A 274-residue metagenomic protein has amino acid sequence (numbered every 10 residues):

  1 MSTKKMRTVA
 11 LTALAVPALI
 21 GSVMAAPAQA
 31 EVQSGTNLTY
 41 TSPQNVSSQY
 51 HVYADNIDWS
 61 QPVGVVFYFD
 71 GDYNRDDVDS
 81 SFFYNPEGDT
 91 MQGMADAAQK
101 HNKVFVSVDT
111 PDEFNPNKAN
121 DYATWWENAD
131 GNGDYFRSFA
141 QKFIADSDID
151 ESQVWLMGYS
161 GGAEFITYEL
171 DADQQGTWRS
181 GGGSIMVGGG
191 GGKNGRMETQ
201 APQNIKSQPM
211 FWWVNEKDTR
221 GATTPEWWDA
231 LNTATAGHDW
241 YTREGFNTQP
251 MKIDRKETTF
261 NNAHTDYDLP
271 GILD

Functional and structural regions predicted by a protein language model:
M1-A30: Secretory targeting and sorting signals
A25-V65, N128, A236-D239, R243-Q249: A domain-start/cap signature at the N-terminus of enzymes
H51, G64-F69, K103-D109, Q153-G158 (+5 more regions): Structural recognition of the beta-strand scaffold that forms the well-ordered cores of secreted hydrolase catalytic
N56-Q61, A119-G161: Gly/Ser-rich "nucleophile elbow"/oxyanion-hole loop immediately N-terminal to the catalytic nucleophile in hydrolases
V63-V65, F69-R137: Active-site machinery of serine-nucleophile hydrolases
F69-D77, I144, Y159, L170 (+2 more regions): Cell-envelope and extracellular/periplasmic
A145-N204: Primarily recognizes the serine-hydrolase "nucleophile elbow" in alpha/beta-hydrolase and SGNH/GDSL folds
F211-A222, L231-D274: C-terminal catalytic histidine-bearing segment of alpha/beta-hydrolase fold enzymes
